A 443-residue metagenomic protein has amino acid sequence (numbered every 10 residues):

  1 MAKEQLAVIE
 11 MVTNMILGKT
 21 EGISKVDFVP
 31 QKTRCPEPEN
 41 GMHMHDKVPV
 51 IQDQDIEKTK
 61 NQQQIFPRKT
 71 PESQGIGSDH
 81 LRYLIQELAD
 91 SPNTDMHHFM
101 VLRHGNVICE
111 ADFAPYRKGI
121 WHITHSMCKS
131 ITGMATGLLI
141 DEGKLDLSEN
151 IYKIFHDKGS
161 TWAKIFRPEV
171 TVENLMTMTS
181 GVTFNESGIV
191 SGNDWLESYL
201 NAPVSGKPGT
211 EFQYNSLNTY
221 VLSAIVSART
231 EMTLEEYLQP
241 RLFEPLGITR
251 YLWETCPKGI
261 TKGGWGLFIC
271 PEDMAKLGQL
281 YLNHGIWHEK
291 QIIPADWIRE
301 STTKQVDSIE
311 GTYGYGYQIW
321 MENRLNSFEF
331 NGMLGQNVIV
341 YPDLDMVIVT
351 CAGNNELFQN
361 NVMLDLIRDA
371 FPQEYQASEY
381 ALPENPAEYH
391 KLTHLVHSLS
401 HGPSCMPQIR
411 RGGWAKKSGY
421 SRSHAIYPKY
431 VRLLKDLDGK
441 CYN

Functional and structural regions predicted by a protein language model:
T13, L81-Y116, I339, D345-V349: A short, well-structured edge-of-sheet supersecondary motif
G105, I123-S148, L175, L222-V226 (+1 more regions): Active-site SXXK
C109, F113-R117, W121, N354-L357: A short acidic/small-residue loop/turn micro-motif
I123, E142-S180, N201, M232-W265 (+1 more regions): Active-site helix/loop module of the DD-peptidase/beta-lactamase fold, centered on the serine-lysine SxxK catalytic
S180-T255: A small/polar active-site loop signature that marks catalytic segments
N218-I225, W265-I286, Q336-G353: Active-site-proximal alpha-helical segments within enzyme catalytic domains
I298-V347: Active-site Gly/Thr loop motif
Q359-N443: Short, gly/Ser/Thr-rich active-site loops of penicillin-recognizing serine hydrolases
